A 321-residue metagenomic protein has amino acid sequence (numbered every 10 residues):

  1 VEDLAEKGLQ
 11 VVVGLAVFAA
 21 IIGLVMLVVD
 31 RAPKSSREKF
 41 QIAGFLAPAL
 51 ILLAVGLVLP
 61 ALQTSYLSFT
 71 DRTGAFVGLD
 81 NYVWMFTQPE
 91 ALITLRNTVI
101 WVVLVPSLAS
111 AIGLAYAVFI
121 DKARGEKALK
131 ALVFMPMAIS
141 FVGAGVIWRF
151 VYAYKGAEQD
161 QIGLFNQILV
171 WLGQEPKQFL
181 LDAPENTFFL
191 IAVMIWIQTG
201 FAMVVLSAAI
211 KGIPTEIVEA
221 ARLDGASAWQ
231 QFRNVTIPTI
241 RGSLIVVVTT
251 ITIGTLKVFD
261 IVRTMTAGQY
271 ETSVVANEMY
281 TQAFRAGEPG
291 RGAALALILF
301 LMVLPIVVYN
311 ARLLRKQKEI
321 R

Functional and structural regions predicted by a protein language model:
V1-S35: Transmembrane alpha-helices
L4-K7, Q41-R321: A structural signal for multi-pass alpha-helical bundles of membrane permease subunits that mediate small-molecule
